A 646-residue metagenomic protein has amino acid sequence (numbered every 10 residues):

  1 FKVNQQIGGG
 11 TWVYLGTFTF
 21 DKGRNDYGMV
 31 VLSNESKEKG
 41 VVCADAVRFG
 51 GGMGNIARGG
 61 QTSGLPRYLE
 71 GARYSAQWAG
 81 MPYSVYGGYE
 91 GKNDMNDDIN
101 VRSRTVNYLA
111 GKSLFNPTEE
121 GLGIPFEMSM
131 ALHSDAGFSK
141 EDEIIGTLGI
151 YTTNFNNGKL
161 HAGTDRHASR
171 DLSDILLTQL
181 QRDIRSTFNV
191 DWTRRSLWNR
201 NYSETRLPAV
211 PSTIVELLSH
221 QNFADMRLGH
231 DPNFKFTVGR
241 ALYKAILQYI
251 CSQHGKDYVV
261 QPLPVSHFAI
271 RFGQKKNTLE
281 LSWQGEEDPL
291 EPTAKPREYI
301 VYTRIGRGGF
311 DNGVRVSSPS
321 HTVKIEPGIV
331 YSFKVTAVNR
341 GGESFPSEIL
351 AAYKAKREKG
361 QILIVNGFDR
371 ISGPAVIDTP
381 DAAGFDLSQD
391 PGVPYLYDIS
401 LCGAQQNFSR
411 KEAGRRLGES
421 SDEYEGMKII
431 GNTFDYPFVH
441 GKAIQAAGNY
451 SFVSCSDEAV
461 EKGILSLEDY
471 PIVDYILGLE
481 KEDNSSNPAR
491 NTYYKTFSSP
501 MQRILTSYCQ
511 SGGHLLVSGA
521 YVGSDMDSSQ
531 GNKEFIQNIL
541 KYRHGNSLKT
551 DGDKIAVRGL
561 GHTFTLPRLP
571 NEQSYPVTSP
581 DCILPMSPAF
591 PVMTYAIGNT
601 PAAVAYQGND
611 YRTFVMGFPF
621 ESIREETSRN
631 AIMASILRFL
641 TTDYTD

Functional and structural regions predicted by a protein language model:
V30-G40: Short beta-strand-plus-loop segments that form exposed binding edges in beta-rich domains
S33-E35, A46-G54, S113, A131-G158 (+2 more regions): Active-site-adjacent mobile loop/cap segments within catalytic or ligand-binding domains
G59, E348-I472, I476-L479, A634-Y644: Aromatic-Pro/Gly-enriched surface loop or interdomain linker that acts as a lid/target-recognition segment
G71-R170, W198-Q221: Active-site microenvironments of hydrolase-like enzyme catalytic domains
L207-H220, A241, Y470, Q510-S518 (+3 more regions): A glycine-centered loop/beta-turn motif at secondary-structure junctions
Y249-T293, P327, G342-G360: Pro/Thr/Ser/Gly-rich low-complexity, intrinsically disordered linker/stalk tracts
R357-F368, A375-L387, G463-S529, Q607 (+1 more regions): Short alpha-beta junction capping motif
L479-M593, I597, I632: A glycine-rich, often tryptophan-bearing local segment used as a flexible ligand/cofactor-contacting loop or short
